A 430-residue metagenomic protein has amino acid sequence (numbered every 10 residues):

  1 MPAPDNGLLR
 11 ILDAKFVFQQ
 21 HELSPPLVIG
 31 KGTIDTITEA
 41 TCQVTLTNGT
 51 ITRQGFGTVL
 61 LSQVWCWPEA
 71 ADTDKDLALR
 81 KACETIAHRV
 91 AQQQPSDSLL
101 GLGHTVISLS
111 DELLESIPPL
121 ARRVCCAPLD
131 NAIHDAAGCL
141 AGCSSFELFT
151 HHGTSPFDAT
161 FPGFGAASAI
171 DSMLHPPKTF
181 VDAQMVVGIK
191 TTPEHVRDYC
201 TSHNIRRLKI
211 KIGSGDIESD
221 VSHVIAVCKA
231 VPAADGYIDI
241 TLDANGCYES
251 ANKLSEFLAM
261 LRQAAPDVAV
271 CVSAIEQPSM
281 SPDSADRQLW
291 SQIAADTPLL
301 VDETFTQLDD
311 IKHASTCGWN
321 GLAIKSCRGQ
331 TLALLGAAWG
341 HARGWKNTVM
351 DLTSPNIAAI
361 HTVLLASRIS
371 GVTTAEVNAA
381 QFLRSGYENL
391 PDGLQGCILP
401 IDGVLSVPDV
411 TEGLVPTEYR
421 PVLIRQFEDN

Functional and structural regions predicted by a protein language model:
M1-Q43, T47: Short, Gly/Pro- and small/polar-rich lid/capping loops
L27-I29, T58-C66, V186-K190: Glycine-rich phosphate/pyrophosphate-binding beta-alpha loops
T47, T52-E147, H151-S155: Metal- or metallocofactor-binding catalytic centers and their adjacent structured scaffolds across diverse enzyme
V124, T179-H195, I212-S214, L300: Active-site mouth loops of central-metabolism enzymes
H134-A141, S145-T192: Glycine-rich, aromatic-flanked loop segments that form ligand/cofactor-binding clefts across common enzyme folds
D198-G213: Catalytic domains of carbohydrate-active enzymes, especially glycoside hydrolases
I210-T353, I357-T362: Catalytic core of soluble alpha/beta enzymes
S279, T353-N430: Flexible C-terminal active-site loop/helix
